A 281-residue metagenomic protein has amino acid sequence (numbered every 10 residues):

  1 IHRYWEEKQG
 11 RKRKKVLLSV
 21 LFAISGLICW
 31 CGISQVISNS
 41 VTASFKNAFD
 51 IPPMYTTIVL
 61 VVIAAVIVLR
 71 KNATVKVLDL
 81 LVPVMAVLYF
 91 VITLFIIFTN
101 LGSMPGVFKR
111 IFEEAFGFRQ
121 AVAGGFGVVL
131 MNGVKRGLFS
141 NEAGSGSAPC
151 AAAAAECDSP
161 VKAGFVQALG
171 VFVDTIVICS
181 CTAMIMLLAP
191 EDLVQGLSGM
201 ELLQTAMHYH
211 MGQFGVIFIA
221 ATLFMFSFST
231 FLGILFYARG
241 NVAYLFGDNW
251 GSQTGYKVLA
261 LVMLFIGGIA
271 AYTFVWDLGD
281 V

Functional and structural regions predicted by a protein language model:
I1-K12, D192-M211, G240-F246: Flexible loop linkers connecting adjacent transmembrane helices in multi-pass alpha-helical membrane transporters
H2-I67, A221-L232, D248-G251, I266: Helix-loop-helix module between adjacent transmembrane segments
H2-R3, G26, A65-V66, G137-P160 (+2 more regions): Helix-loop junctions at the membrane interface of multi-pass solute transporters
G10-I28, I58-V59, Q120-S140, V177-S180 (+4 more regions): Select transmembrane alpha-helical segments in multipass membrane proteins
L18, F22, G26, N39-F45 (+5 more regions): Membrane-interface loop-to-helix entry segments
V82-F95, T175-C179, Q253-L264: Small-residue-rich segments of transmembrane alpha-helices in multi-pass membrane proteins, especially helix faces
L94-R110, G124, A154-C157, L169-M200: Extracellular/periplasmic helix-exit of transmembrane alpha-helices
S252-V281: A generic transmembrane alpha-helix motif of multi-pass inner-membrane proteins
